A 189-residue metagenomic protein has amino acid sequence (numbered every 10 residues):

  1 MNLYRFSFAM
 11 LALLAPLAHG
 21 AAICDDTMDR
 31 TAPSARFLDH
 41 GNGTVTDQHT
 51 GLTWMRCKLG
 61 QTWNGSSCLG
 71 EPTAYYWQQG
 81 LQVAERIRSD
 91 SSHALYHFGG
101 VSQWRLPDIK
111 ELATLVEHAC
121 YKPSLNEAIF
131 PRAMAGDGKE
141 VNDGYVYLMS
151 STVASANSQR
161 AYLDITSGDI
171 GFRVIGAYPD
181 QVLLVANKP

Functional and structural regions predicted by a protein language model:
M1-S7: Bacterial N-terminal signal peptides that target proteins for export
L3, H19-R105, I109-P189: Glycine-aromatic-enriched surface loops/turns that form tight recognition elements
A9-L11, W54: Extended rod-forming repeat segments used as scaffolds/tethers
L11-H19: Hydrophobic h-region of N-terminal signal peptides that target proteins for export in Gram-negative bacteria
